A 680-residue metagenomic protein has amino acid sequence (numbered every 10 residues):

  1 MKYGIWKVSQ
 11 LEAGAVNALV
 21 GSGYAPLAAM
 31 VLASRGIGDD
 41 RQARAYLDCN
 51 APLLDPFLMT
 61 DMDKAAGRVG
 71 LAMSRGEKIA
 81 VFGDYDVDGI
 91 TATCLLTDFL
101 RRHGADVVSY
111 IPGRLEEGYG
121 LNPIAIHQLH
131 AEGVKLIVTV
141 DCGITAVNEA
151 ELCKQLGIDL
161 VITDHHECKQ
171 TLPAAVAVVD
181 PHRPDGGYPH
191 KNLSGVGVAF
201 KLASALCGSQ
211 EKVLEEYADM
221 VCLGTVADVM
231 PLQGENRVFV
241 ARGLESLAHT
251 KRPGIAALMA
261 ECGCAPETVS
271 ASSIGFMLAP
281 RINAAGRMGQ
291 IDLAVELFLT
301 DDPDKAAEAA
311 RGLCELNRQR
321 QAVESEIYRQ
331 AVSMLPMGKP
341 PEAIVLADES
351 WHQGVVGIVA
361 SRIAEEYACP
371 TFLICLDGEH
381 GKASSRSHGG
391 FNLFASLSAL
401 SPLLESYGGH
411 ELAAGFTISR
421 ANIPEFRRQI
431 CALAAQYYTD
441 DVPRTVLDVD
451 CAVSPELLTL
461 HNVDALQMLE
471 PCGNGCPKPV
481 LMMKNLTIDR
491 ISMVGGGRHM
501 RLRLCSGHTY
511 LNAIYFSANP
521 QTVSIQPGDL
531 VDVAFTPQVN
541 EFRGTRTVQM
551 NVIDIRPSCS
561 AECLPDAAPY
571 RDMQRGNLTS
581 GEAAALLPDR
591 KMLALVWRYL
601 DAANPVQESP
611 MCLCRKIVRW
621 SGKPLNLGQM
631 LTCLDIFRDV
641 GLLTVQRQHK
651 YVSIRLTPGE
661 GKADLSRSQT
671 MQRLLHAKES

Functional and structural regions predicted by a protein language model:
K2, V8-G14, A18-K135, L156-G157 (+1 more regions): Hydrophobic helix-and-loop "lid/oligomerization" segment in the mid-to-C-terminal part of catalytic domains
Y85-G89, C142, H165-H166, P181 (+3 more regions): Generic detector of well-ordered alpha-helical packing
L95, P173-V226, M592: Short alpha-helices
L96, R101, R237-P280, A284-V332 (+3 more regions): Acidic, two-metal ion nucleic-acid-processing modules in DNA metabolism proteins
I126, A150-E151, L634: Short amphipathic alpha-helical segments and helix-helix/interface helices
G133, V140-L193: Histidine/acidic-residue-rich, glycine-tolerant segments that coordinate divalent metal ions
H165-H166, H352, H410, H499: Histidine-centered active-site/metal-ligand motif
G197, G357, S361, V533: Short alpha-helical basic/polar micro-motif
